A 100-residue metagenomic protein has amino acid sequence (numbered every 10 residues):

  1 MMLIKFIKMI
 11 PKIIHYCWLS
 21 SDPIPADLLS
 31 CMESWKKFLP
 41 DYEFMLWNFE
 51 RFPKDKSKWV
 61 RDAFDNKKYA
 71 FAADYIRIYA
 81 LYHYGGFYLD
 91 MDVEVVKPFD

Functional and structural regions predicted by a protein language model:
I4-K58: N-terminal anchoring/stem segment of glycosyltransferases
I13, V60, V93-V96: Extended aliphatic helical segments
S21-L28, N66-D74: Aromatic-acidic/polar surface patches that form glycan- and anion
N48, D62, P98-D100: Short, solvent-exposed coil/turn linker segments
D55-K67: Charged, often glycine-rich, active-site loop that binds/positions anionic groups
A70-D100: GT-A fold catalytic core of metal-dependent nucleotide-sugar glycosyltransferases, centered on the diacidic
